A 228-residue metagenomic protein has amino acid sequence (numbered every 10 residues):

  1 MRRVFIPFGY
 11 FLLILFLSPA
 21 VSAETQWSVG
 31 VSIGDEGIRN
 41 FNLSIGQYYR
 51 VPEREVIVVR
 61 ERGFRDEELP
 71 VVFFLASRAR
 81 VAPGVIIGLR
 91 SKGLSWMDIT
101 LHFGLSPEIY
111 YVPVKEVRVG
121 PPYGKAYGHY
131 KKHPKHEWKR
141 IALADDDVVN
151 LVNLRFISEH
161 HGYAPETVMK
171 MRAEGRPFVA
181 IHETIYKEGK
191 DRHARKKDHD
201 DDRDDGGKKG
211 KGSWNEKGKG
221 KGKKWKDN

Functional and structural regions predicted by a protein language model:
M1-G9: Bacterial N-terminal signal peptides that target proteins for export
L17-S18: N-terminal signal peptide c-region/cleavage motif recognized by signal peptidases
S22-N228: Glycine- and aromatic-enriched low-complexity segments, predominantly in secreted/extracellular proteins and matrices
